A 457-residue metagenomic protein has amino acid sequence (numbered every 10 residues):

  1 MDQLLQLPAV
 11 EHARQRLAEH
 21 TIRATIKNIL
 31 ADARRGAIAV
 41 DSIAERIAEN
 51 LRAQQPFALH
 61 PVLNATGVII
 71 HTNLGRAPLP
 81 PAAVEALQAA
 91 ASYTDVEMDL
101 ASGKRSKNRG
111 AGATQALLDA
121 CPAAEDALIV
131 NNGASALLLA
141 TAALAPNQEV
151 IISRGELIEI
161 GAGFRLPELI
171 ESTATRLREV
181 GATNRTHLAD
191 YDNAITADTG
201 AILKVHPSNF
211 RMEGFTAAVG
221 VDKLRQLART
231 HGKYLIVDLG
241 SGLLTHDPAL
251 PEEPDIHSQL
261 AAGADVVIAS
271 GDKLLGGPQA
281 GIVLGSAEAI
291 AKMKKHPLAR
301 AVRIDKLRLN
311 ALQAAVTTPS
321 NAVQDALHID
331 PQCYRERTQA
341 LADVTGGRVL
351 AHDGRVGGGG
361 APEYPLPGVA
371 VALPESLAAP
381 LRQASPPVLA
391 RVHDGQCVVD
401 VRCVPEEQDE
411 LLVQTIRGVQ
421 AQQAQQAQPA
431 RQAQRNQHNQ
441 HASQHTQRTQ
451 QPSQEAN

Functional and structural regions predicted by a protein language model:
M1-Q54: Long amphipathic alpha-helical segments
L17, L63-G67, L275-P278, L366 (+1 more regions): Short Gly/Ser/Thr- and Asp/Glu-enriched loop/turn motifs at secondary-structure junctions
I26, A31, A65-T66, R76-S102: Glycine-rich phosphate-binding segment of PLP-dependent enzymes
I38-L79, E85-L87: Long amphipathic N-terminal alpha/beta scaffold segment
G103-K306, N310-T318, A342-T345, T415: Conserved PLP-enzyme active-site core in the AAT-like
I152, R308-L309, Q313-G357: Conserved PLP-dependent catalytic core of the aminotransferase class-I/II
T338-L412: Conserved C-terminal alpha-helix-loop-beta "cap" of PLP-dependent enzymes that closes/shapes the active-site mouth
Q420-E455: Intrinsically disordered, low-complexity repeat/linker tracts enriched for polar/charged residues
